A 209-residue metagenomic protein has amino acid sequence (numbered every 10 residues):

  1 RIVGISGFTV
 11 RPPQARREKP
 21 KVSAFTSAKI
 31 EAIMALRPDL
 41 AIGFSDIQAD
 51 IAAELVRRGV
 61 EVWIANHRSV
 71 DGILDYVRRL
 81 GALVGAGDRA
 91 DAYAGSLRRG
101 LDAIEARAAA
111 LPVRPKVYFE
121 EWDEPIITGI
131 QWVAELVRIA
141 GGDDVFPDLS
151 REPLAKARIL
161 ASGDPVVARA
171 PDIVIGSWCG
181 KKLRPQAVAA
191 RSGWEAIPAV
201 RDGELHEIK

Functional and structural regions predicted by a protein language model:
R1-I47, I51, G142-V145, L149 (+2 more regions): A short, structured surface patch at a secondary-structure boundary
S6, S45, E121, L149 (+2 more regions): Short secondary-structure boundary segments
R17-E18, R58-G59, A140-G141, V200-R201: Short, structured coil segments at secondary-structure junctions
A32-A35, E54, L136, P165 (+2 more regions): Well-formed, non-transmembrane alpha-helical positions, independent of function
L40, A49-I126, F146-P147, A155-S162 (+2 more regions): Extracytoplasmic substrate-binding proteins
Q48-R57, I173-R191: A ligand-binding cleft/hinge motif common to bilobed small-molecule-binding domains
L74-D75, W178-K209: Structured C-terminal subdomain patch of bacterial secreted/periplasmic proteins
I127-D148: A structural motif
